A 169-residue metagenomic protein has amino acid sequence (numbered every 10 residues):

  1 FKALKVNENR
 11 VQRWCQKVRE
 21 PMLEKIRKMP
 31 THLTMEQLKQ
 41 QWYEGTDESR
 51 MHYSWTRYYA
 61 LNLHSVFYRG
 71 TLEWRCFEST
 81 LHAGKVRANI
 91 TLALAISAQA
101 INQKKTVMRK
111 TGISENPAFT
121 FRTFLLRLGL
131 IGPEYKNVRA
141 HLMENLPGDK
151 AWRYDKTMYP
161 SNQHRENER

Functional and structural regions predicted by a protein language model:
F1-R169: C-terminal accessory/tail domains of diverse enzymes
